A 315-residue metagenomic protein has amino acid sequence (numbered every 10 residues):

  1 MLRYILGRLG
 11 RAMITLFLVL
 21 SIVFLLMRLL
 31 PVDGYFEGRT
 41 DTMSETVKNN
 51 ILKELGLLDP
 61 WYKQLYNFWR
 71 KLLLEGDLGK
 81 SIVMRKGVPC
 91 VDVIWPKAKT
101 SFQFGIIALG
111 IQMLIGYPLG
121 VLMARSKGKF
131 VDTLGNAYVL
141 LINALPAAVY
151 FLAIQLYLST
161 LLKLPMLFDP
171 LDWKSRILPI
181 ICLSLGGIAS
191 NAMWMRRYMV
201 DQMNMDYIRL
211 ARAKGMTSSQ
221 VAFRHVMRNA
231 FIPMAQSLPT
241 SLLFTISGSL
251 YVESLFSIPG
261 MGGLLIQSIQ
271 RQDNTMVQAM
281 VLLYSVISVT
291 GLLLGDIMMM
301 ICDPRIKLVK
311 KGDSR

Functional and structural regions predicted by a protein language model:
L2-R3, A98-V131, A147, L171-R315: Alpha-helical transmembrane segments of integral membrane proteins, especially multi-pass inner/plasma-membrane
L6-R8, M13: Hydrophobic alpha-helical segments of polytopic membrane proteins
A12, K97, S101, A137-L140 (+2 more regions): Residue-level signal for discrete positions within transmembrane alpha-helices of multi-pass small-molecule
A12, T42, L140, L156 (+3 more regions): Residue-level recognition of pore/gate-forming positions within transmembrane alpha-helices of multi-pass
L16-N67, L162-L178: Hydrophobic alpha-helical transmembrane segments of membrane transport/permease proteins and related membrane-embedded
S21, L25, L29, L122 (+6 more regions): Hydrophobic membrane-targeting alpha-helices
V23-L30, G56, F68-K71, A137-L167 (+1 more regions): Membrane-water interface segments at the C-terminal ends of transmembrane alpha-helices in multi-pass inner-membrane
L58-Y117: An internal, D/E-rich "acidic patch" concept
